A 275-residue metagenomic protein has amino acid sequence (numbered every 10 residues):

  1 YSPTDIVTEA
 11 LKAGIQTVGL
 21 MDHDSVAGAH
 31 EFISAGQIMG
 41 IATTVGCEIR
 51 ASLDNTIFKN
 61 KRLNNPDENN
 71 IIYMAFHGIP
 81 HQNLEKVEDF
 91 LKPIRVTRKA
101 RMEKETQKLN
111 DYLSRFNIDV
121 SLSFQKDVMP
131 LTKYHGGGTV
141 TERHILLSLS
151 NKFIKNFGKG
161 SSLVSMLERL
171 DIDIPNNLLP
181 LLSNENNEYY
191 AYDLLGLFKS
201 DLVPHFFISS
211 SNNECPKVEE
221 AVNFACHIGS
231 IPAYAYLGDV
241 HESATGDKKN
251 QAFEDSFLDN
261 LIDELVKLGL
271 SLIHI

Functional and structural regions predicted by a protein language model:
Y1-N70, G196-F224, I228-G229, Y234-I273: An N-terminally biased module of ancient metal coordination in phosphate/nucleic-acid-related enzymes
S25, H30-I33, A51-L53, K59 (+6 more regions): Generic marker of "main functional regions" within proteins
Q37, N69, I79-K99, I118 (+4 more regions): Short, structured coil/loop segments at alpha-helix boundaries
V45-A100, K104, K108: Alpha-helix N-cap/helix-start capping residues at coil-to-helix junctions, especially the first residue of tandem
I57-M74, G137, T141-S150, G158 (+2 more regions): Aromatic- and acidic-residue-enriched segments that line the glycan-binding/catalytic groove of carbohydrate-active
N83-L170: Non-catalytic, alpha-helical, charged scaffold/linker segments that couple or flank catalytic or architectural cores
P93, T97, S123, N156-S162 (+2 more regions): Alpha-helix capping and helix-coil boundary motifs
T139-I208, K217-A235: Conserved acidic, metal-coordinating active-site core of Asp-based, Mg2+-dependent phosphoryl-transfer enzymes
